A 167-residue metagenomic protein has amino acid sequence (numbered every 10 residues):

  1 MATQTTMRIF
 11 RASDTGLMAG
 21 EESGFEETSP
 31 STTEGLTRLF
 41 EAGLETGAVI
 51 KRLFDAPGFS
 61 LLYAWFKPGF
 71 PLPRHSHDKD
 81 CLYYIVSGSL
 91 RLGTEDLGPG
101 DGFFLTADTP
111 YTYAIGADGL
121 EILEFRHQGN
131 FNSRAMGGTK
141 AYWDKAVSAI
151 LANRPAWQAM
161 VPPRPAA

Functional and structural regions predicted by a protein language model:
M1-G58, K140-Y142, V147-A167: A short, N-terminal "cap"/entry segment at the start of jelly-roll beta-barrel domains of the cupin/DSBH fold
G43-I50, D55-S76, D96, P110: Conserved short histidine dyad/triad with adjacent acidic residue
F59-L61, D80, L120: Structural motif
P68, D78-L92: Glycine- and acidic-residue-biased ligand/ion/polar-headgroup-sensing regions
S76-K79, G137: Short, low-complexity cationic-aromatic patches
D96, A107-M136: Ligand-binding loop in jelly-roll beta-barrel domains
G100-D101: Structural motif
